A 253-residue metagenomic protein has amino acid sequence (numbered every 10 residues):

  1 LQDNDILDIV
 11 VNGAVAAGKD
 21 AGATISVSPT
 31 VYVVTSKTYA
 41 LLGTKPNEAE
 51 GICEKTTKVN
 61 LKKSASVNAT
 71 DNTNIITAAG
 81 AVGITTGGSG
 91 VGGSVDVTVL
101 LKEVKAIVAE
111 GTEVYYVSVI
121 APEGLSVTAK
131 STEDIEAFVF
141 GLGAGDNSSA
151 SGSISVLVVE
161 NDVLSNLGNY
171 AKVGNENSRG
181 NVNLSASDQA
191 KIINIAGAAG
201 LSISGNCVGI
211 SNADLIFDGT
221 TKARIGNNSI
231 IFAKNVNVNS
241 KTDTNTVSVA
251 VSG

Functional and structural regions predicted by a protein language model:
L1-G253: Low-complexity, glycine- and small/polar-enriched segments
